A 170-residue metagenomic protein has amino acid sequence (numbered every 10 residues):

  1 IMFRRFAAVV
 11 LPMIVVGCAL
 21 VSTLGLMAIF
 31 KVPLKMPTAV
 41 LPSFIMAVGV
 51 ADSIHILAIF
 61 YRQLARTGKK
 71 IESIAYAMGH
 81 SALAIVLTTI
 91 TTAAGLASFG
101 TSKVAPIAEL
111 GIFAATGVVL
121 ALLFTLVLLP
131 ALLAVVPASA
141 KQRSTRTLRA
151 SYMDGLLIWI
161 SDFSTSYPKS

Functional and structural regions predicted by a protein language model:
I1-S170: Membrane-embedded transmembrane helical bundles of large multi-pass transporters/channels
